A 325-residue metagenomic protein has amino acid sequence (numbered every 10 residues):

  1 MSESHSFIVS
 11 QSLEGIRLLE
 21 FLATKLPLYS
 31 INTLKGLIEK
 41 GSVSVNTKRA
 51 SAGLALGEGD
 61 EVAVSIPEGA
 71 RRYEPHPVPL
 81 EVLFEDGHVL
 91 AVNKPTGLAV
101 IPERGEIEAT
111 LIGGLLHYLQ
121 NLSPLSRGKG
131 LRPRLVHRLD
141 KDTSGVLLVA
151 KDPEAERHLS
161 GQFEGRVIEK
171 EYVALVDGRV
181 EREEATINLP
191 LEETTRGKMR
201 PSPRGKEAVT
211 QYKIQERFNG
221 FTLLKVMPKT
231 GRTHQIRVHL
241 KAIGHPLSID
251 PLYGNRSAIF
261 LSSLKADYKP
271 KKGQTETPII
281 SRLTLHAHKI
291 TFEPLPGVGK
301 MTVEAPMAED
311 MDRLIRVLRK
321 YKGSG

Functional and structural regions predicted by a protein language model:
M1-G36, K206, E216-N219, K229 (+1 more regions): Pseudouridine synthases involved in rRNA/tRNA modification
M1-R196, V209, M307-K320: RNA pseudouridine synthases
T47-R49, K213, N219-G220, L224-M227: Short histidine-centered loop motifs in beta-beta connectors
S51-A55, K225, R282: Short, surface-exposed secondary-structure edge patches
E74-P77, S202-T210, T284-L285: Short coil-to-beta-strand transition motifs
L83-F84, E192, K213-E216, M227 (+1 more regions): Well-ordered beta-strand positions
L159, R232-L240: Short beta-strand segments enriched for Tyr within beta-sheet-rich domains, predominantly fibronectin type III
